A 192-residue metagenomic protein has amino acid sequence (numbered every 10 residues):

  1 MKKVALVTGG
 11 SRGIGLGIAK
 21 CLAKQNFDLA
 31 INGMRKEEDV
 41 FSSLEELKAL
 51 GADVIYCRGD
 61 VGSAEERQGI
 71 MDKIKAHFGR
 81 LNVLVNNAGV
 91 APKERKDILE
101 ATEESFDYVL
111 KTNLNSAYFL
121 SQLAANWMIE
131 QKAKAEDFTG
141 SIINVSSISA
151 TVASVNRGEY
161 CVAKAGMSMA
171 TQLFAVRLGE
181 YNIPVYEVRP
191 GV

Functional and structural regions predicted by a protein language model:
S11-G13: Conserved glycine-rich cofactor-binding loop
L22, R80, S168, L178-P190: Conserved Rossmann-fold SDR core element
Q25-S42: Conserved glycine-rich Rossmann-like NAD(P)H-binding loop of the short-chain dehydrogenase/reductase
R95-I98, T102-L110: Substrate-binding pocket helix/loop in short-chain dehydrogenase/reductase
S121, A163, T171: Active-site helix of classical SDR
N126, V176-R177: Alpha-helical segment proximal to the catalytic Tyr-Lys
S147: Residue(s) in the substrate-gating loop at a strand-loop-helix junction that position the organic substrate next
